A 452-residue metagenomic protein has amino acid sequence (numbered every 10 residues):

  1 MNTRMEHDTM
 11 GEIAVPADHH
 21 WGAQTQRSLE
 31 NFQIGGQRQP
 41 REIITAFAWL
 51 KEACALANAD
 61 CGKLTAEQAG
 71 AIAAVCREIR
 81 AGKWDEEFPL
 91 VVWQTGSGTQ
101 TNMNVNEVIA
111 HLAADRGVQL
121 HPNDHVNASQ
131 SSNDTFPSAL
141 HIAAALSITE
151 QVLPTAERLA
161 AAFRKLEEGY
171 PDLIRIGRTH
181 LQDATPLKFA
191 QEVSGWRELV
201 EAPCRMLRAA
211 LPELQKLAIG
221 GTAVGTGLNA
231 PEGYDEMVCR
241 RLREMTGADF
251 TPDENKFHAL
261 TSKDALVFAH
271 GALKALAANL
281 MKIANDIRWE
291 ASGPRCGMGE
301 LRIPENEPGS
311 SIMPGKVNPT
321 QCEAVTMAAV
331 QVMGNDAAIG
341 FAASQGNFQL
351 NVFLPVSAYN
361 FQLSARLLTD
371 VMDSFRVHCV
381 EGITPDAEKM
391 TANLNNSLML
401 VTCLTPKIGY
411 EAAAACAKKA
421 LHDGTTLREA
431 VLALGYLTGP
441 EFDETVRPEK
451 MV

Functional and structural regions predicted by a protein language model:
M1-V452: Conserved, well-structured ligand/cofactor-binding cores
